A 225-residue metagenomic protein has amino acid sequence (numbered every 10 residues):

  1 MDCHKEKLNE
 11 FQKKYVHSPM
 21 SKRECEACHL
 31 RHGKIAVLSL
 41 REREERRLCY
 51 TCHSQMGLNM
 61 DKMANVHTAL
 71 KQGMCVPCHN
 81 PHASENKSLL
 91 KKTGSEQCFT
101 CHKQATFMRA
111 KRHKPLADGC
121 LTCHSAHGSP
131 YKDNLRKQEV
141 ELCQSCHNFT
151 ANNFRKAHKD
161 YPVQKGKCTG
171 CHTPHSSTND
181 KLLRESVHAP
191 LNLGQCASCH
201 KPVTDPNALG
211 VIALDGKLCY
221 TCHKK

Functional and structural regions predicted by a protein language model:
M1-K225: Short sequence/structural segments immediately N-terminal
